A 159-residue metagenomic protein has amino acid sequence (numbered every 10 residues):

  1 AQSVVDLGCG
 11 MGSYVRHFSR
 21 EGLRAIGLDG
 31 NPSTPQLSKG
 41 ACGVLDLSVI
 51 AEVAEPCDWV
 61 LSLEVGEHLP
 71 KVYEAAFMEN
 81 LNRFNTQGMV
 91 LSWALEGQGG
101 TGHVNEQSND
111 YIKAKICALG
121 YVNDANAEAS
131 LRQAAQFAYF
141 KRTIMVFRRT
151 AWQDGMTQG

Functional and structural regions predicted by a protein language model:
Q2-G97, D110-K113, R148-R149: Conserved SAM-binding loop
L37, Y139-F140: A generic fold-level signal
F84, A118-V122, F147-Q153: Phosphate/oxyanion-binding loops and surfaces in catalytic or ligand/nucleic-acid-binding neighborhoods
A94-G102, D124: C-terminal alpha-helical "lid/dimerization" subdomain adjacent to the S-adenosyl-L-methionine
N105-G120: Short alpha-helix
Y121-R132: Conserved S-adenosyl-L-methionine
Q133-F137: Short proline/glycine-enriched turn/loop segments at secondary-structure junctions
K141-G159: Flexible, glycine-/basic-rich loop-and-beta segments that form/coincide with the SAM-dependent methyltransferase
